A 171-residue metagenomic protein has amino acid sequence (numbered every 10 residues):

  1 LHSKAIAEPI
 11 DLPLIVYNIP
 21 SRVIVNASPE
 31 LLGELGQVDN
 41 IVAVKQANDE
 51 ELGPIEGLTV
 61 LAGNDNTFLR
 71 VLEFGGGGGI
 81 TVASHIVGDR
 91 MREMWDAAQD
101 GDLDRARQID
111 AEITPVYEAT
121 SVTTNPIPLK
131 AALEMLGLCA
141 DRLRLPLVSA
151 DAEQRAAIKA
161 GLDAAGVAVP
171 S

Functional and structural regions predicted by a protein language model:
L1, E30, A156: Short, contiguous clusters of charged residues that form electrostatic/catalytic patches at enzyme active sites, used
L1-H2, P128: Short, solvent-exposed amphipathic alpha-helices that sit in or adjacent to ligand/effector-binding or catalytic
S3, D110-I113, R155, L162: Short amphipathic alpha-helical/adjacent loop interface patches that line ligand and macromolecule-binding sites
A5-L12, I19-S121: Catalytic alpha/beta core domains of metabolic enzymes, predominantly
L72-E73, E112-V148: Conserved short secondary-structure transition element at the edge of the structured enzyme core that lines
Q99, E134, D163: Short polybasic/polar patches that bind polyanions
L103, R107, T123-P128, V169-S171: Flexible, glycine/charged-enriched surface loops at secondary-structure junctions
L138-S171: Flexible C-terminal active-site loop/helix
